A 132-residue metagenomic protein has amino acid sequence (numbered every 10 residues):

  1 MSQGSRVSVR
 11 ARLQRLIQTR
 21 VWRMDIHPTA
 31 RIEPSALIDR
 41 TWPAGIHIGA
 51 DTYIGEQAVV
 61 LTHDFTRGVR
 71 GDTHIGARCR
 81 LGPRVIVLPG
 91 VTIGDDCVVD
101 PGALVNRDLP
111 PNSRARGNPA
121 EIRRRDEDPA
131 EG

Functional and structural regions predicted by a protein language model:
M1-T29, G45, D51, D96 (+2 more regions): Terminal amphipathic alpha-helical/low-complexity segments used for targeting or macromolecular assembly
G4-S8, A58, T66: A general, composition-driven signal for non-globular sequence regions
P28, E33-P34, D39, G49-A50 (+11 more regions): Left-handed beta-helix
P43, R67-R70: Residues at secondary-structure transition points
D64-T66, D126-E127: Conserved catalytic-core motifs of eukaryotic protein kinase domains, centered on the activation segment
